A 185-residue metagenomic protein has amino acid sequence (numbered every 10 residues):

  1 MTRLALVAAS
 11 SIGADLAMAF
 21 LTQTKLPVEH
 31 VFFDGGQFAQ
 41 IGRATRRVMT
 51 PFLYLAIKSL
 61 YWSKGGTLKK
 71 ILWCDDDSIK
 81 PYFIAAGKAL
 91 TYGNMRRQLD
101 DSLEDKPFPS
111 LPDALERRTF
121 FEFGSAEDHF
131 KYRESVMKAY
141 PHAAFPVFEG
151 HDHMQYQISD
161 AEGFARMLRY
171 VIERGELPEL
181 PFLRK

Functional and structural regions predicted by a protein language model:
M1-A5: Conserved acidic catalytic loop of the alpha/beta-hydrolase fold
A8-G13, A17: Gly/Ala-rich beta-loop-alpha elbow adjacent to hydrolase catalytic centers
T22-K58: Flexible "cap/lid" loop of the alpha/beta hydrolase fold
L60-D113: Conserved alpha/beta-hydrolase catalytic His-Asp/Glu region
D100-K138, Y156-Q157: Conserved serine/cysteine hydrolase catalytic core
Y140-M154: Catalytic histidine neighborhood in serine/cysteine hydrolases with alpha/beta-hydrolase-type architecture
H151-A165: Catalytic histidine-centered segment of alpha/beta-hydrolase-like enzymes
E176-K185: Alpha/beta-hydrolase-fold serine-hydrolase catalytic core, especially in secreted/extracellular enzymes
